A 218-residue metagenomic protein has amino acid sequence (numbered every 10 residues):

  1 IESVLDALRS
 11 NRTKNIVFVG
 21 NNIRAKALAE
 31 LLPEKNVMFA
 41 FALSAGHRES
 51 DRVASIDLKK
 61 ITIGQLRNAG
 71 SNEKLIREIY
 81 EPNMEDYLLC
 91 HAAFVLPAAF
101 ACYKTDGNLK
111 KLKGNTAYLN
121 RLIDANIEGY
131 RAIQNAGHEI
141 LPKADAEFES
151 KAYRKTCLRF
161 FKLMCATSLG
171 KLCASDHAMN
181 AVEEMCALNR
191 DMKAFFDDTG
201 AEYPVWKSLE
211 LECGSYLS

Functional and structural regions predicted by a protein language model:
I1-R52: Rossmann-like NAD(P)(H) cofactor-binding subdomain of soluble oxidoreductases
E2-V4, H47-R52, C102-G107, C165-K171 (+1 more regions): Short amphipathic alpha-helical segments, especially helix-boundary/capping motifs
N11, E34-N36, D51-P142: Internal alpha-helical scaffold of NAD(P)-dependent oxidoreductase catalytic cores
G20, N68, R121, E184 (+1 more regions): Soluble or luminal CAZymes and related metallo-dependent hydrolases
I23, F41-G46, M84-D86, E149 (+1 more regions): Glycine-rich beta-alpha junction loops
H47-D51, Y87-A93, A152-R154, S215-S218: Short, solvent-exposed polar/charged micro-motifs at secondary-structure junctions
I127, A132-S218: NAD(P)-dependent Rossmann-like dehydrogenase/reductase catalytic/cofactor-binding core
